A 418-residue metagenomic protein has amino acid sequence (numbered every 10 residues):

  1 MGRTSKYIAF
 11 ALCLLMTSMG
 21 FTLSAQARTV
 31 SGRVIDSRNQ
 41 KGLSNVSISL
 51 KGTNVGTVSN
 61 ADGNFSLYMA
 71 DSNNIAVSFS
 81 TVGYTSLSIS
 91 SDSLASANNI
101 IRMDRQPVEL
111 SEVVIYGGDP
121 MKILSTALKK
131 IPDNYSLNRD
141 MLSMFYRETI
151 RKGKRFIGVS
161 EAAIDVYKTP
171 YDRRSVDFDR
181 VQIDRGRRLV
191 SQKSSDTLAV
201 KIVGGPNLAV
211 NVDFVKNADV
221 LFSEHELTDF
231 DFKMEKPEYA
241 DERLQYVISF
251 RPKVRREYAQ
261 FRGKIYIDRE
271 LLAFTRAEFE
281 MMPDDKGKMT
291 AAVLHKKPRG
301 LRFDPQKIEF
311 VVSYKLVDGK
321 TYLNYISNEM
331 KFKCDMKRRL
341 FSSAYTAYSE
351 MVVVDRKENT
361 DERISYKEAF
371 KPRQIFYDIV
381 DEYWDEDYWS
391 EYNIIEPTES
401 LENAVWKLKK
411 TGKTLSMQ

Functional and structural regions predicted by a protein language model:
M1-R33, I48, L110, Q418: Bacterial Sec-dependent N-terminal signal peptides
T29-L43: Structural motif
Q40, S66-N74: Short Pro-Gly-centered beta-turn/loop motif in secreted/extracellular proteins
V46-L50, V77, I115: Hydrophobic beta-strand segments
L50, S78-I89: A short, solvent-exposed loop/turn motif at the edges and junctions of modular extracellular/periplasmic domains
N54-N64: Short, acidic Ser/Thr/Gly-rich low-complexity loop/linker segments typical of extracellular and cell-surface proteins
R102-F230, D241-L244, V293-L294, R299-Q418: Surface-exposed, low-complexity/disordered segments and acidic/polar micro-motifs at processing/linker regions
A218-R269, A273-E280, K315-L316: Extended beta-strand-rich segments in extracellular/periplasmic secretory proteins, especially within noncatalytic
